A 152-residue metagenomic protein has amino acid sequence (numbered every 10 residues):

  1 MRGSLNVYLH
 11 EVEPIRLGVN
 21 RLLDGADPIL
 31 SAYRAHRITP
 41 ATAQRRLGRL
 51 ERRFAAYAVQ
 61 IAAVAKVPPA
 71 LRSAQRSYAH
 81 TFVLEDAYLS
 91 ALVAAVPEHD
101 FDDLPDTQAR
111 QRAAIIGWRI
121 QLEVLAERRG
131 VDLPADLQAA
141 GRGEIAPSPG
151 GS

Functional and structural regions predicted by a protein language model:
M1-L50, L84-S152: C-terminal amphipathic alpha-helix
R53-A79, A94-E98, E127-L133: Short, solvent-exposed, charged loop/turn and helix-capping segments that join or cap alpha-helices on peripheral
